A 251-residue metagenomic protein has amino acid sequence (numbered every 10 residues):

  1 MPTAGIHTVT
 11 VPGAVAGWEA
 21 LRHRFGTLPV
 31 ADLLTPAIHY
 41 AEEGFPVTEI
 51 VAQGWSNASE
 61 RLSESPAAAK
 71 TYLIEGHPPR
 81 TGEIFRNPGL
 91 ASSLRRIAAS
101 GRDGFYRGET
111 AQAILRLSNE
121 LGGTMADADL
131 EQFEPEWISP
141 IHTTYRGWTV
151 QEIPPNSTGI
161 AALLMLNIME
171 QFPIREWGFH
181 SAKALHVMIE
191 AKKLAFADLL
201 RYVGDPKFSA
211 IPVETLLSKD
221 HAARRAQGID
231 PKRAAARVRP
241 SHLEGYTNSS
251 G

Functional and structural regions predicted by a protein language model:
M1-R107, A111-S157, I174, L217 (+1 more regions): Noncatalytic scaffold domains of N-terminal-nucleophile
G76, F172-G251: Internal maturation/activation junctions in enzymes
I160: Flexible, polar/acidic helix-loop-strand segments at domain edges
